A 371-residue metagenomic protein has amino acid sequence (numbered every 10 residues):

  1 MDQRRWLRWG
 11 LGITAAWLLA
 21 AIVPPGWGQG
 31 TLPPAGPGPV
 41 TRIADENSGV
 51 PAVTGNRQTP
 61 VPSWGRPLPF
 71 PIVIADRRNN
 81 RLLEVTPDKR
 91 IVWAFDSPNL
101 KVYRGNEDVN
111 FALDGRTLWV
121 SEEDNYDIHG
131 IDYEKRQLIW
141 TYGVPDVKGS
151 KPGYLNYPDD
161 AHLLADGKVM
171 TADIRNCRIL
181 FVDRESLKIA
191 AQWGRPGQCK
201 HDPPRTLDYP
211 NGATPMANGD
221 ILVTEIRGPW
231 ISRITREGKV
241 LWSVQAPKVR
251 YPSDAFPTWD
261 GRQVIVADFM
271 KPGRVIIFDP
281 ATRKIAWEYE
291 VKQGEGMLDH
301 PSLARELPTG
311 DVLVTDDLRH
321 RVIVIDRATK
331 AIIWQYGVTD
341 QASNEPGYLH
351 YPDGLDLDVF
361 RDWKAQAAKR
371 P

Functional and structural regions predicted by a protein language model:
D2-G12: N-terminal Sec-pathway targeting helices
W17, A21-P371: Histidine-/acidic-rich catalytic cores in large beta-rich domains
